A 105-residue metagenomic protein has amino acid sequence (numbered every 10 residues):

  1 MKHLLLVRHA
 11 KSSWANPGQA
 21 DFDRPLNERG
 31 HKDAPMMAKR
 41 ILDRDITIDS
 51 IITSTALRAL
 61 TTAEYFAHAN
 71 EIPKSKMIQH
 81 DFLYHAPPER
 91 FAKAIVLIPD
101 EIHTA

Functional and structural regions predicted by a protein language model:
K2-H3, V7-A86: Active-site-proximal alpha-helix that buttresses catalytic centers in soluble enzyme cores
L4, E101-A105: Generic beta-sheet signal
D45-T47, I98-E101: Flexible, charged surface loops at secondary-structure boundaries
F82-P99: Short phosphate-binding loop-to-helix
